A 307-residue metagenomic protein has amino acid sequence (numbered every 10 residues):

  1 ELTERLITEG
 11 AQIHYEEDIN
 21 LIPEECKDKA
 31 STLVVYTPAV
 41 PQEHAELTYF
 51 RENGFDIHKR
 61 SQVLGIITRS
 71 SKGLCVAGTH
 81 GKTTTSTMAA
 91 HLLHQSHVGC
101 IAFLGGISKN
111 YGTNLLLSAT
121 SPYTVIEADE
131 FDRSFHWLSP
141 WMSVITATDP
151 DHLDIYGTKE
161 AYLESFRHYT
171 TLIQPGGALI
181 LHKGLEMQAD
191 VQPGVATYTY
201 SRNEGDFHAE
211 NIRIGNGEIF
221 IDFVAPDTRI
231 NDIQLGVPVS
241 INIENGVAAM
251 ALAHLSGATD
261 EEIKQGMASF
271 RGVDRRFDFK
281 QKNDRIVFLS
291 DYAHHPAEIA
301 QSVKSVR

Functional and structural regions predicted by a protein language model:
L2-H14, K109-N114: N-terminal beta-loop-helix "entrance" segment that forms/cooperates in small-molecule cofactor or anionic ligand
L6-Q12, N53-F55, T120-S121, P193-A196 (+3 more regions): A short helix-to-beta-strand connector/capping loop
H14-I19, H58-Q62, F103-G105, G194-G215 (+3 more regions): Beta-strand->loop->alpha-helix junctions that form or flank phosphate-binding loops in nucleotide-handling enzymes
N20-S31, P38-K183, M187-A196, V247 (+2 more regions): Phosphate-binding loop of NTP-binding sites
K183, R213-F220: A short, compositionally biased
G215-G217, P226-R307: Nucleotide phosphate-binding/pyrophosphate-handling subdomain across enzymes that bind or process nucleotide phosphates
